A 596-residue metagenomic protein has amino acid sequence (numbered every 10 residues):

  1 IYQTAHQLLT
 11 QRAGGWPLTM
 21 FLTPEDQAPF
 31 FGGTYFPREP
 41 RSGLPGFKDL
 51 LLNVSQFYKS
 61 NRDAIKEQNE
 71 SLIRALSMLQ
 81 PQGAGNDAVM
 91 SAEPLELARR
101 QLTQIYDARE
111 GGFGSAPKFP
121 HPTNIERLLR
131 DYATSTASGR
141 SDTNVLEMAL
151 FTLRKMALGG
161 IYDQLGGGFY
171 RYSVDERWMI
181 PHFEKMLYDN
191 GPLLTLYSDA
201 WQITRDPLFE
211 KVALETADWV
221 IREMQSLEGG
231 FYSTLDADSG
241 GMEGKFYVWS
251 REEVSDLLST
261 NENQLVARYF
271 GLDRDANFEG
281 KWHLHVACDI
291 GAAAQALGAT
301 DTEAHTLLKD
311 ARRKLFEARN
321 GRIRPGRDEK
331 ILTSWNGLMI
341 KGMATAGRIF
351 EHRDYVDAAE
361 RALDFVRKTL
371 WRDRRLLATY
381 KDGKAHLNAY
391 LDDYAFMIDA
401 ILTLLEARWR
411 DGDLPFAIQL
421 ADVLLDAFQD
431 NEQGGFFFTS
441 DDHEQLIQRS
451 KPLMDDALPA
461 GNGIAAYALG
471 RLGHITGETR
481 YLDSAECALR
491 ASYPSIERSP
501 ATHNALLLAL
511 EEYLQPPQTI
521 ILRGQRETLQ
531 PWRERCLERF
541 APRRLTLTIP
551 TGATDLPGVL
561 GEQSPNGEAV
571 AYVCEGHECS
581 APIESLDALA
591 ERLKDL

Functional and structural regions predicted by a protein language model:
I1-G342, A346-I349, L489-L596: Replace the tail clause
S135-D142, T300, T345-D357, E406-P415 (+2 more regions): Acidic, serine/threonine/proline-rich low-complexity intrinsically disordered regions
K155-Y162, R361-T369: Glycine-rich, acidic and aromatic/proline-enriched surface loops and short helix-turn segments that act as binding
F169, N190-L193, Y197, A213 (+9 more regions): Extended, hydrophobic alpha-helical segments in both membrane/secreted and soluble proteins
F209, Y355, A385-N388: Catalytic nucleophile-loop/oxyanion-hole region of alpha/beta-hydrolase and closely related hydrolase-like folds
R222-Q225, K368, D373-A395, A400-T554: Long, polar/charge-rich, low-hydrophobicity segments
